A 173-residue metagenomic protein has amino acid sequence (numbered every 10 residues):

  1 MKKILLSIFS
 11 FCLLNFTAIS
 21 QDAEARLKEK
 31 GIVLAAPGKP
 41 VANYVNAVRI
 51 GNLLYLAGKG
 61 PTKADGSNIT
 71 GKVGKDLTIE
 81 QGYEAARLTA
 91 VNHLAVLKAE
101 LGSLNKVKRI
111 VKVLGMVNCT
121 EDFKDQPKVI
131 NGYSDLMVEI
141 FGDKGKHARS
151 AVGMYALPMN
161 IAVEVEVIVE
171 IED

Functional and structural regions predicted by a protein language model:
M1-D22: Bacterial Sec-dependent N-terminal signal peptides
I19-D173: Short, polar/acidic, helix-capping and beta-turn segments at strand->helix junctions that line the mouths
